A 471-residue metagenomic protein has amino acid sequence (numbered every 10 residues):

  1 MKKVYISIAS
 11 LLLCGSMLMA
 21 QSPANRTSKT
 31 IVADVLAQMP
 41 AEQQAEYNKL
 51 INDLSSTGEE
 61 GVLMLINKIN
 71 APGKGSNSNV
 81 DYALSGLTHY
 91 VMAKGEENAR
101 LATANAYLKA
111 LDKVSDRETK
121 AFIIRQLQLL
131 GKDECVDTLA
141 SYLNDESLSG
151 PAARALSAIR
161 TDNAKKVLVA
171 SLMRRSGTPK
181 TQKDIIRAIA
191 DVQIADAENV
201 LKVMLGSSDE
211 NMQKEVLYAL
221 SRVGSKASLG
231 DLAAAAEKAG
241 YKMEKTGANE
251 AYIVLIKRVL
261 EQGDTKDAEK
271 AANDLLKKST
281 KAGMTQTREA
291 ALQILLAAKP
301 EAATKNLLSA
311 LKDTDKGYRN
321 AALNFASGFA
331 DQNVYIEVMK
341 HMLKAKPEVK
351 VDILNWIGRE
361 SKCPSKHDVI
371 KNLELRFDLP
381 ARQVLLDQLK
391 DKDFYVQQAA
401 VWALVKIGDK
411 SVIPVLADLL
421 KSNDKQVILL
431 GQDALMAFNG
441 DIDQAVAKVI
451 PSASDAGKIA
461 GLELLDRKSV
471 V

Functional and structural regions predicted by a protein language model:
M1-S28: Bacterial Sec-dependent N-terminal signal peptides
S22-A24, A45-T57, N77-N98, K109-D112 (+19 more regions): Structural detector for internal amphipathic alpha-helices that build alpha-solenoid repeat scaffolds
S22-E42: Short N-terminal segments immediately surrounding and downstream of signal-peptide cleavage
G58-K74: Short, charge-rich amphipathic alpha-helical segments embedded in non-transmembrane helical bundles/solenoids
L63, Y107-A110: Amphipathic alpha-helical segments within extended alpha-helical solenoids and repeat-rich scaffolds in large
T103-A104, L232, A236, D267-A272 (+1 more regions): HEAT/HEAT-like alpha-solenoid repeats
L276-K277: Amphipathic alpha-helical segments of tetratricopeptide repeats
